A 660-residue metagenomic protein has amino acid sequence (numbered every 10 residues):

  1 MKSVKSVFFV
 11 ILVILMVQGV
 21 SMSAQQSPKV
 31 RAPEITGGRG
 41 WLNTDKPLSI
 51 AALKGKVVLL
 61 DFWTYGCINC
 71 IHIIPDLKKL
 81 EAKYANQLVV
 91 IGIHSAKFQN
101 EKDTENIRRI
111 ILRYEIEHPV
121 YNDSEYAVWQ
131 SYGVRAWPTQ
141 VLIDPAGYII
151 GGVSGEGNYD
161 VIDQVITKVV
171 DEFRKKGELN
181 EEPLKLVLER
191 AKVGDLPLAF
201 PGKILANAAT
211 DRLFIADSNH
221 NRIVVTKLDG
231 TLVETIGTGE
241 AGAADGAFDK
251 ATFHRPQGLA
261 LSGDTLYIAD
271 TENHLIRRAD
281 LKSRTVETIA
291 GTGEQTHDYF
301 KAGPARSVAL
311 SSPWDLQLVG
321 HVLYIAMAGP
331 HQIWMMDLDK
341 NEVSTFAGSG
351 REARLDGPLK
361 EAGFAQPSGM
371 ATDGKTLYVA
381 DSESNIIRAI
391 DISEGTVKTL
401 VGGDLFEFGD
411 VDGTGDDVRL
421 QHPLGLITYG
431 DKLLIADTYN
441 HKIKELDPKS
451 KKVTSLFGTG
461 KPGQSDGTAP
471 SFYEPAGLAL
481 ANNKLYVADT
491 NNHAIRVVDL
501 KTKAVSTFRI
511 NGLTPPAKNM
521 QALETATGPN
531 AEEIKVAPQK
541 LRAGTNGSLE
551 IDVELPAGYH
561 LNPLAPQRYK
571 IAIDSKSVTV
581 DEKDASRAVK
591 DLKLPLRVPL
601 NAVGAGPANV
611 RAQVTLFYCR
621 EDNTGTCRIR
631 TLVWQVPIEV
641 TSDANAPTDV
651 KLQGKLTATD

Functional and structural regions predicted by a protein language model:
S23-I50, T527-I534: N-terminal "domain-start" segment that seeds a small globular fold
S49-I68, V90-I91, A612: Short active-site neighborhood of thiol/selenol oxidoreductases, capturing the structured segment around
F62-K79, G558-L561, T626: Conserved redox-active cysteine motifs that mediate thiol-disulfide chemistry, especially di-cysteine Cys-X(1-2)-Cys
I71-R113, S124-V128: Structural microenvironment flanking redox-active thiols in thiol-disulfide oxidoreductases
L112-I116, N122-V165: Thiol/disulfide oxidoreductase modules built on the thioredoxin-like
D144-K203, L513-A522: Thiol-/selenol-based redox modules, centered on thioredoxin-like and closely related oxidoreductase domains
E182-G202, G230-R255, T285-S312, E342-Q366 (+3 more regions): Gly/Pro-rich loop segments of beta-rich domains
G230, T502-D660: Extracellular/lumen-exposed scaffold segments
